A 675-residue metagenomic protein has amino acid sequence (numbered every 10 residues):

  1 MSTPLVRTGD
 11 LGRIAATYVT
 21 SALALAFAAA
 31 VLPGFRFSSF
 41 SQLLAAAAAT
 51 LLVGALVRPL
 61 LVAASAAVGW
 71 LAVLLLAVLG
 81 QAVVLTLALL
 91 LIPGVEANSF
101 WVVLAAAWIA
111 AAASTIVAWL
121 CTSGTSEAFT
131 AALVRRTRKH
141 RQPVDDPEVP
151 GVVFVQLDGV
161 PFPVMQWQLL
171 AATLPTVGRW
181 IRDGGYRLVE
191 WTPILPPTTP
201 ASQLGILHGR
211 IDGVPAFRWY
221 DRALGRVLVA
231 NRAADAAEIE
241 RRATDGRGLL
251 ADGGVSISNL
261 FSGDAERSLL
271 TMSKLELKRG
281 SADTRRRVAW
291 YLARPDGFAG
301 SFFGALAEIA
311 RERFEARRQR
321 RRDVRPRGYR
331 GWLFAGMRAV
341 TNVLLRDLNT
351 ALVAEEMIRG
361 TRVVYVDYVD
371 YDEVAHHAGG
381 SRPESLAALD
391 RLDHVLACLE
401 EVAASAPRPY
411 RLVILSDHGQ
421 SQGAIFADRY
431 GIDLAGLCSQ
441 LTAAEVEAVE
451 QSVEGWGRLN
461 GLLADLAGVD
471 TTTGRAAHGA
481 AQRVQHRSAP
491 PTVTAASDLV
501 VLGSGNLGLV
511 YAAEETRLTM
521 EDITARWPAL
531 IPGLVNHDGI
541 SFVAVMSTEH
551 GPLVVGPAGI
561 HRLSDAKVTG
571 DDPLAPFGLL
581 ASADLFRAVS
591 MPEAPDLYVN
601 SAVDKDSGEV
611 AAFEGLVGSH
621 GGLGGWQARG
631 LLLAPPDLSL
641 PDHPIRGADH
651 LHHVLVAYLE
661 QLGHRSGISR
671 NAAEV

Functional and structural regions predicted by a protein language model:
M1-W101, A105, I116-T125: Juxtamembrane/disordered regions of integral membrane proteins
E127-A128, G209-G379, N506-A512, R517-M520 (+4 more regions): His/Asp/Glu-rich, glycine-adjacent segments that coordinate divalent cations and/or stabilize oxyanion chemistry on
F129-Y186, D428-R429: Active-site-proximal N-terminal segment of extracellular/periplasmic enzymes that hydrolyze or transfer
F162-G297, V446-R487, T494-L502, L509 (+1 more regions): Active-site nucleophile/metal-coordination loop of metallo-enzymes that catalyze phosphate/sulfate and related
H208-D221, S281-V288, L386-A397, G431-V449 (+1 more regions): Acidic, His- and aromatic-enriched active-site or binding-groove loops in soluble protein domains that engage sugars
N231, A236-T244, L250-G253, N259-D264 (+3 more regions): Active-site neighborhoods of enzymes that stabilize oxyanions during catalysis
V343-L344, L348, E356, V364 (+2 more regions): A long, amphipathic alpha-helix that forms part of the scaffold/cap immediately adjacent to metal-dependent active
D393-G431, L553-V555: Metal-dependent active-site segment of extracytoplasmic phospho-/sulfohydrolases and closely related
